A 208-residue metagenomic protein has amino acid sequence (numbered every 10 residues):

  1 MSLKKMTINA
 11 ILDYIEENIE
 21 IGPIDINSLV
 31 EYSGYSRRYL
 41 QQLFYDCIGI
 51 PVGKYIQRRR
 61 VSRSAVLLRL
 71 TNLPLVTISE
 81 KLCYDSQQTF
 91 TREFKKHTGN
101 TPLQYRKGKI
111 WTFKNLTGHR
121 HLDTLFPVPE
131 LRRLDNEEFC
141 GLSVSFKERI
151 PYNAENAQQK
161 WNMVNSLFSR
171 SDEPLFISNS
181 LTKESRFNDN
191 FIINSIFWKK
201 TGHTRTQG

Functional and structural regions predicted by a protein language model:
M1-M6, K54: Basic, helix-initiating cap at the start of DNA-binding domains
S2, N27, P151-A154: Charge-dense, low-complexity intrinsically disordered segments
N9, E16-E17, I21-N27, D46-K81 (+1 more regions): Terminal helix-turn-helix DNA-binding modules in bacterial transcription factors
N9-L12, W161: Short amphipathic alpha-helical segments
P23-Y55, S79-T101: Basic/polar phosphate-binding segments, predominantly the helix-turn-helix DNA-binding elements of transcriptional
R69, Q88-G208: A solvent-exposed interaction/effector surface
